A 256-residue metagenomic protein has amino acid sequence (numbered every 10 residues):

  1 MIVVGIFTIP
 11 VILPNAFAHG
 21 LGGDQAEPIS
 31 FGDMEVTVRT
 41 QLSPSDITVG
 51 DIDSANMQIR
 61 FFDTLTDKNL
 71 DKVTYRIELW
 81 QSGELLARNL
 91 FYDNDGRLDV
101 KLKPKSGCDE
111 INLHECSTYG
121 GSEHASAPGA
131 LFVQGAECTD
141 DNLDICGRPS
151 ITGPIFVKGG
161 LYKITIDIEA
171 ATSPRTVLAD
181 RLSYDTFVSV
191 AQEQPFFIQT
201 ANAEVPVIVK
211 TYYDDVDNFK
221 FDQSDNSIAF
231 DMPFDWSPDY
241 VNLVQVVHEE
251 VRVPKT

Functional and structural regions predicted by a protein language model:
M1-L21, I59: Secretory targeting signatures
F17-W236, N242, E249-T256: N-terminal soluble domains immediately following signal/targeting peptides that reside in extracytoplasmic
